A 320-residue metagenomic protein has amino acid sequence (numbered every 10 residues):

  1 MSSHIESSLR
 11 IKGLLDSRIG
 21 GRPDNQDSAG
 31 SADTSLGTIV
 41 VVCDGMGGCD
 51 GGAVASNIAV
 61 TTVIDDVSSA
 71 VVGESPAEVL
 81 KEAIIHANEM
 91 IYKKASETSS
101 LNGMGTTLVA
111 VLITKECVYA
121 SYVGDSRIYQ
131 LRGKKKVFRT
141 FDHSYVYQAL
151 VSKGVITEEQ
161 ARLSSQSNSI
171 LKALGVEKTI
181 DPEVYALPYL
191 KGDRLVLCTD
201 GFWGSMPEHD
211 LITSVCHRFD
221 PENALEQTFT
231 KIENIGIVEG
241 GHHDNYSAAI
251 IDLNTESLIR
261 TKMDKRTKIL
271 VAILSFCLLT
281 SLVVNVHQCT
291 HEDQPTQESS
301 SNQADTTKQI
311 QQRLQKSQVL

Functional and structural regions predicted by a protein language model:
M1-L320: PP2C/PPM-type serine/threonine phosphatase catalytic domain
